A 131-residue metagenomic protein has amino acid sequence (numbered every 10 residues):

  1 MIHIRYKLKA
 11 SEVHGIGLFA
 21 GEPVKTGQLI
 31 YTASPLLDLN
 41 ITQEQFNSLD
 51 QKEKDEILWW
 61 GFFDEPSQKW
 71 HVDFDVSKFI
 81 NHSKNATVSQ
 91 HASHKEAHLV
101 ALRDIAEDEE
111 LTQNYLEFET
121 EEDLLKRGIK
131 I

Functional and structural regions predicted by a protein language model:
M1-I131: Conserved catalytic SET/PR domain of SAM-dependent protein methyltransferases, capturing the structural core that binds
